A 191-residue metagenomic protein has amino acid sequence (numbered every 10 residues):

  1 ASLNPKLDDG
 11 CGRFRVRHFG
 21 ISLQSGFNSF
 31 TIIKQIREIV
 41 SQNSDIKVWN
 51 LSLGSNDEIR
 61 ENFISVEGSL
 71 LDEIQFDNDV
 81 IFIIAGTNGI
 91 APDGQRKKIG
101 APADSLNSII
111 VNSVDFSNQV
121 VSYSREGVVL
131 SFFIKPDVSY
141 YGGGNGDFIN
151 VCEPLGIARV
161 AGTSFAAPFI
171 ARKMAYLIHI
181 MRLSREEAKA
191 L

Functional and structural regions predicted by a protein language model:
A1-F63: Subtilisin-like peptidase catalytic core
A1-S29, D77-D79, S105-N107, V129-K135 (+1 more regions): Subtilisin-like serine protease catalytic core
L23-Q24, S55-E58, N88-P92, D115-N118 (+1 more regions): Solvent-exposed loop/turn segments at secondary-structure junctions within structured extracellular/periplasmic domains
N50-S52, F82-G89, V111-N112: Active-site neighborhood of phospho(di)ester-bond hydrolases with catalytic His/Asp-centered motifs
N56-E58, N62, D72-Q75, M181: Polar, enzyme-active/binding microenvironments
V66-D79, A101: Catalytic-core regions built around general acid/base machinery
K97-A175: Extracellular S/T/G-rich loop segment that most often corresponds to the catalytic His/Ser-adjacent loop
